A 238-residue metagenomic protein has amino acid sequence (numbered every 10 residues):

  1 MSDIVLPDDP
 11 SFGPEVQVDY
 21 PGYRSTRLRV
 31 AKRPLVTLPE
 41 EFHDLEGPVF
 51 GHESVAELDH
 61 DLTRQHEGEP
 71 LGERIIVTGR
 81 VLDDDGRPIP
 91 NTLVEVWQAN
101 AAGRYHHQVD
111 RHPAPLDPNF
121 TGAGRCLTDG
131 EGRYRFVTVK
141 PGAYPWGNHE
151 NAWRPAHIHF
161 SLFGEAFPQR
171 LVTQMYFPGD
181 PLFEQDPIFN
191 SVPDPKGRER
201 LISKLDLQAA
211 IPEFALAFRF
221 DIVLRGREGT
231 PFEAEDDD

Functional and structural regions predicted by a protein language model:
M1-D238: Beta-strand-dominated extracellular/periplasmic modules and repeats in secreted or surface-exposed proteins
